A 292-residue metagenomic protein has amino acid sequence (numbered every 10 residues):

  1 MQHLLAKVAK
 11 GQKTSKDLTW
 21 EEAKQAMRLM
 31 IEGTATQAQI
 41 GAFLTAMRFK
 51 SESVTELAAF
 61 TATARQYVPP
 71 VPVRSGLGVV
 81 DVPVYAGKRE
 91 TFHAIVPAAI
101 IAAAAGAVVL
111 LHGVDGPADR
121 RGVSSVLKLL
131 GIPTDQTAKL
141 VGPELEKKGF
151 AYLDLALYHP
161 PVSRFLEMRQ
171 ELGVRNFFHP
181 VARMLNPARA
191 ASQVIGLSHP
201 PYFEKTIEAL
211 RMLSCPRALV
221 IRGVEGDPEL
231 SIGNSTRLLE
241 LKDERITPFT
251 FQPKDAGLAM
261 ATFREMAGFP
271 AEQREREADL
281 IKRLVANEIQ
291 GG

Functional and structural regions predicted by a protein language model:
M1-T91, I101-A105, V109, F263-G268 (+1 more regions): Acidic, glycine/proline-rich low-complexity segments that act as flexible tails and inter-domain linkers
H3-K13, L18, F60, R65-R74 (+2 more regions): Glycine-rich anion-binding loops and their surrounding alpha/beta cores
F43, A98, T206: Aromatic/hydrophobic pocket-lining residues that form π-stacking "cages" and hydrophobic walls in ligand
L44-R48, V123, M184-S192: Active-site-proximal beta-alpha loop/turn segments in soluble metabolic enzymes
L77-E144, A151: A generic, well-ordered mixed alpha/beta core segment in the N-terminal half of proteins
